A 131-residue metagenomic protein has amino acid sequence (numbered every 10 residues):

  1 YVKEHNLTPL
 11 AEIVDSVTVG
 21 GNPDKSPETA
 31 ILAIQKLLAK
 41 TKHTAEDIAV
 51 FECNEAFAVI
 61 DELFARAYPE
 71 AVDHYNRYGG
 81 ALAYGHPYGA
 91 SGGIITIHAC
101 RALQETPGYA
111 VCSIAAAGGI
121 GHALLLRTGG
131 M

Functional and structural regions predicted by a protein language model:
Y1-M131: Claisen-condensing/thiolase-fold acyl-transfer catalytic domains that form or cleave C-C bonds in fatty acid
